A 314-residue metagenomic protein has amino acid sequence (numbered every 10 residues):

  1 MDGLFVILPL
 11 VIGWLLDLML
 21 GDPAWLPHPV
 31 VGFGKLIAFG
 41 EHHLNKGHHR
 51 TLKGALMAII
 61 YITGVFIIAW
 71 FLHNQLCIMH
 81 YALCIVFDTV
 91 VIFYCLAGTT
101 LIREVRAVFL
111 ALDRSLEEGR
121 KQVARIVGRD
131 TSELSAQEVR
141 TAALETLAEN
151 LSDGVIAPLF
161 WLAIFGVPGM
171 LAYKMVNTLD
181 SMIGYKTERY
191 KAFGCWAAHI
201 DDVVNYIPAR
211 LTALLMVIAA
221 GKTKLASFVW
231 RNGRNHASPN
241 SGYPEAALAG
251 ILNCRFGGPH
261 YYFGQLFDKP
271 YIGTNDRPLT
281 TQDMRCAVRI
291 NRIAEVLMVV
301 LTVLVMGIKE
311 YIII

Functional and structural regions predicted by a protein language model:
M1-L171, G184-I314: Hydrophobic alpha-helical transmembrane segments
K174: Pseudouridine synthase
N177: Substrate/ligand-engaging "lid" and interaction regions
D180-S181: Glycine-rich phosphate/dinucleotide-binding loop and adjoining beta-alpha-beta core of small-molecule
